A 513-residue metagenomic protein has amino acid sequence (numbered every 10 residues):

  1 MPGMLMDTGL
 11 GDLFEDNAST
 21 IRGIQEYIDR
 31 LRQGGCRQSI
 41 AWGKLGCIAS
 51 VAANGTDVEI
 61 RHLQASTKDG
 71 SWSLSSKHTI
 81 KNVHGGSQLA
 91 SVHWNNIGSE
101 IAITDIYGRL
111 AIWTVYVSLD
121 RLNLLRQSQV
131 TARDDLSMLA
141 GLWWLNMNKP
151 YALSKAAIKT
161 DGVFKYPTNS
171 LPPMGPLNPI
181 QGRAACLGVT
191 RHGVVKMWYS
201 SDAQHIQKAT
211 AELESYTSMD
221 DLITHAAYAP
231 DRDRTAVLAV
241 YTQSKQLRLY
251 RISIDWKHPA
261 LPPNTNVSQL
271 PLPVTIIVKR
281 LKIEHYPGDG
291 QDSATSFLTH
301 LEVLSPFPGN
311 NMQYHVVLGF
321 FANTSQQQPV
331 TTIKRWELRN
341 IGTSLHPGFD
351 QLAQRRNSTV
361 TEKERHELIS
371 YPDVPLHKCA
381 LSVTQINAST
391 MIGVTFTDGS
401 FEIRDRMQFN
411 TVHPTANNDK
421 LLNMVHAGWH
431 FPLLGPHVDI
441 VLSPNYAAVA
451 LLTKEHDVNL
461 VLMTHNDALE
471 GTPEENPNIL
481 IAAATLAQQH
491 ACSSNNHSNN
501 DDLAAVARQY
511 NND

Functional and structural regions predicted by a protein language model:
P2-Y27, A41-N82, Y107-T131, V194-T210 (+5 more regions): Beta-propeller domains
T8-K44, S50-A52, E59-G70, T79-V83 (+6 more regions): Alpha-solenoid helical repeat scaffolds
E15-L45, N82-I97, R133-G182, Y216-T235 (+4 more regions): Structural signature of eukaryotic scaffold interfaces centered on beta-propeller domains
A41-W42, I48-A53, W94, I101-D105 (+8 more regions): Conserved beta-strand element within WD40/beta-propeller blades
N54-Q64, G108-T114, H192-S200, S244-L261 (+4 more regions): Structural motif
H62-A65, S73-H84, L125-V163, A203 (+4 more regions): Surface-exposed loop and turn segments in beta-propeller and other repeat-based domains that flank or scaffold
A157-D231, V237-R251, W256-P262, A507-D513: Non-catalytic protein-protein interaction scaffold segments in large eukaryotic complex-forming proteins
H346-F349, A353-D513: Intrinsically disordered, low-complexity regions in large eukaryotic scaffold subunits of multi-protein complexes
